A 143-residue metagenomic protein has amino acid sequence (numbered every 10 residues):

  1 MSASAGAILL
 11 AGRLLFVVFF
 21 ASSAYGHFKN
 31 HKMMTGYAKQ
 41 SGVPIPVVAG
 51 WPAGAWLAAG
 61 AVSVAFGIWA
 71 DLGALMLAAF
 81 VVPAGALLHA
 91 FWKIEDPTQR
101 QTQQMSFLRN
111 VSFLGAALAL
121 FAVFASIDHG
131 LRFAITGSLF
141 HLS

Functional and structural regions predicted by a protein language model:
M1-M33, Q40, P44-A59, F66-S143: Extended, low-polarity transmembrane helix blocks
